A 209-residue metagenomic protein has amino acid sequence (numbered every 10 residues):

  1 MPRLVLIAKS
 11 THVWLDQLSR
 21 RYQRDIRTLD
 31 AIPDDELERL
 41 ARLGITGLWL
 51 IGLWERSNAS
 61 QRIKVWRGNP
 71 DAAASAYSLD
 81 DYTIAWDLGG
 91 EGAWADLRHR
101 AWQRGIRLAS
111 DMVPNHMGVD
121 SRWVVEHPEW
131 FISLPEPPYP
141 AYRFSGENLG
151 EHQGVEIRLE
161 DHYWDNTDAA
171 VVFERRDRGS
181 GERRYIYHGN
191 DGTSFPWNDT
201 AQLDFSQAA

Functional and structural regions predicted by a protein language model:
M1-Q17, R21-R24, A72-S75, I84-I106 (+1 more regions): Alpha-amylase-like alpha-glycosidases and glucanotransferases acting on alpha-linked glucans and related
D30-E38, A93-L97, S110: Short alpha-helical segments and helix-capping/turn motifs at coil-helix boundaries
I32-N69: Catalytic domains of carbohydrate-active enzymes, especially glycoside hydrolases
R39, R107, N115-H116: Short acidic, Gly/Ser-rich segments with clustered Asp/Glu that frequently serve as metal-coordination loops in enzyme
L40, L48-L50, Y82, A101 (+1 more regions): Conserved, mostly hydrophobic/aromatic
G44, G52-W54, D81-W86, P114-H116 (+1 more regions): Short, flexible loop/turn elements at secondary-structure junctions
G52-R67, M112-I132: Aromatic-lined carbohydrate-binding surfaces of glycoside hydrolases
V65, S75-S78: Lumenal/extracellular "mature" regions of secretory-pathway glycan-modifying transferases
